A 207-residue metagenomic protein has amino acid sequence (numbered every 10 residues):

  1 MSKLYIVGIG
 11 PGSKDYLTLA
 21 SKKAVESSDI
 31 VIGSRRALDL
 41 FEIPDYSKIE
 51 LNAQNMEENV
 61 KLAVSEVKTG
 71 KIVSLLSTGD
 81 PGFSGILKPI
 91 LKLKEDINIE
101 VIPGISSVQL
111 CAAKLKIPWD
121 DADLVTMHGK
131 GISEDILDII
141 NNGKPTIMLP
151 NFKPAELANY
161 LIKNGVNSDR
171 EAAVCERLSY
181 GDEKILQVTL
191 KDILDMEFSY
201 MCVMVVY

Functional and structural regions predicted by a protein language model:
M1-E100, Q109, C202: Class I S-adenosyl-L-methionine
S2-I6, N141-Y207: A contiguous loop/helix-start segment that scaffolds small-molecule binding in enzyme catalytic cores
P11, R36, D80, S106 (+3 more regions): Short, glycine/serine-rich, charged loops/turns that create anion-binding and catalytic segments at active sites
I30, S65-T69, I117, I162-N167: Generic secondary-structure signature for well-ordered alpha-helical cores
G33, I49-N52, V101, D121-T126 (+3 more regions): Structural signal for conserved beta-strand scaffold positions within catalytic alpha/beta enzyme cores
E66, G131-I136, K153-L161: A short, acidic, amphipathic alpha-helical segment used as a generic capping/interface helix at domain edges
G82-G143, K184-Q187, K191, D195: Class I SAM-dependent methyltransferase SAM-binding "motif I" and its flanking Rossmann-like core
